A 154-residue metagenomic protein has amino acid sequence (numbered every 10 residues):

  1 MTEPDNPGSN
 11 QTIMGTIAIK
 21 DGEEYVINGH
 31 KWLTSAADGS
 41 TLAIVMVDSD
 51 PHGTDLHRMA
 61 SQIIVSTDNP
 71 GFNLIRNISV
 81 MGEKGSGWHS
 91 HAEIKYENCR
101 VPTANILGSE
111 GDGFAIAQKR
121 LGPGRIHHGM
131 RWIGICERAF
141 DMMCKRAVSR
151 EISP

Functional and structural regions predicted by a protein language model:
M1-T2, M46: A short, Trp-centered hydrophobic/proline-enriched beta-strand micro-motif
T2-P7, W32-L33, I78-K84: Short, solvent-exposed loop/turn elements at beta->coil junctions and helix N-caps that rim active or binding pockets
P7, W32-D38, P123-H127: Glycine-rich phosphate/pyrophosphate-binding beta-alpha loops
S9-T12, A36-T41, D55-M59, S86-W88 (+1 more regions): Short glycine/proline-enriched turns and hinge-like loops at secondary-structure junctions
A18-I19: A structural signal for short hydrophobic beta-strand segments in well-ordered beta-sheet cores
N28-R76: A short core secondary-structure module
Q62, L74-P154: Glycine-rich beta->alpha junctions and the first turn(s) of the following alpha-helix
